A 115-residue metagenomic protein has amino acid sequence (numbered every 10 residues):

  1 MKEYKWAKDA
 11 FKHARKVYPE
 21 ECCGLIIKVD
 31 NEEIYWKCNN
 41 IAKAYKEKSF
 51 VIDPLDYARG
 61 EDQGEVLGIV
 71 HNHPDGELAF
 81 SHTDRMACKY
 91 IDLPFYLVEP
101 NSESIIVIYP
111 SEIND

Functional and structural regions predicted by a protein language model:
M1-V66, D75-D115: Conserved beta-strand-loop surface patch within small alpha/beta domains used for substrate/adaptor or ligand engagement
N72: Residues immediately flanking
